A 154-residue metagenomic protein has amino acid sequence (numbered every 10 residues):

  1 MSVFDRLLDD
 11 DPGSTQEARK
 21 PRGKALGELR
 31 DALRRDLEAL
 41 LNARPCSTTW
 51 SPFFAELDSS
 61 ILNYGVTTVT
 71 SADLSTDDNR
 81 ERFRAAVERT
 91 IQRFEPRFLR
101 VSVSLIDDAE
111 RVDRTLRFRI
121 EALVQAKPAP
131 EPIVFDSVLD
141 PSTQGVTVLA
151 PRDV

Functional and structural regions predicted by a protein language model:
M1-S75, V124-V154: Immediate N-terminus of the mature polypeptide
L29, L33, N79-V87: Short amphipathic alpha-helical segments
V69-T76, E81-R82, S104-I106: Conserved interaction-surface patches within small, structured recognition/assembly domains
A85-E88, F98-R100: Glycine-rich active-site/cofactor-binding loop and its immediate structural neighborhood
F94-D107: Short, well-structured beta-strand/strand-turn elements
I106-F118: Beta-rich nucleic-acid/ligand-interaction surfaces
F118-V124: A short beta-strand signature
